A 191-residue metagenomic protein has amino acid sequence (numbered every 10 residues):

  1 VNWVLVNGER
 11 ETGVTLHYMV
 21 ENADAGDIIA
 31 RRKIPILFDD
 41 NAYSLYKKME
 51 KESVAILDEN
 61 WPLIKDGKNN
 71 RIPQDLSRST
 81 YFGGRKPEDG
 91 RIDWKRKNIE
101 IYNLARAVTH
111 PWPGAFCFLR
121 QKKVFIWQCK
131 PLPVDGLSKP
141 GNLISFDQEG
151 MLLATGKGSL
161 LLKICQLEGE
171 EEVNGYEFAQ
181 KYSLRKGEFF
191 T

Functional and structural regions predicted by a protein language model:
V1-F82, K86-E88: Donor/substrate-binding cores of folate-linked one-carbon enzymes
P35, R91, E168: Short, flexible active-site loop motifs that bind/organize anionic cofactors or intermediates
E59-F118, F125: Active-site-lining helix/loop region of Rossmann-like oxidoreductase modules
W94-T191: An anion-binding loop in the catalytic cleft
